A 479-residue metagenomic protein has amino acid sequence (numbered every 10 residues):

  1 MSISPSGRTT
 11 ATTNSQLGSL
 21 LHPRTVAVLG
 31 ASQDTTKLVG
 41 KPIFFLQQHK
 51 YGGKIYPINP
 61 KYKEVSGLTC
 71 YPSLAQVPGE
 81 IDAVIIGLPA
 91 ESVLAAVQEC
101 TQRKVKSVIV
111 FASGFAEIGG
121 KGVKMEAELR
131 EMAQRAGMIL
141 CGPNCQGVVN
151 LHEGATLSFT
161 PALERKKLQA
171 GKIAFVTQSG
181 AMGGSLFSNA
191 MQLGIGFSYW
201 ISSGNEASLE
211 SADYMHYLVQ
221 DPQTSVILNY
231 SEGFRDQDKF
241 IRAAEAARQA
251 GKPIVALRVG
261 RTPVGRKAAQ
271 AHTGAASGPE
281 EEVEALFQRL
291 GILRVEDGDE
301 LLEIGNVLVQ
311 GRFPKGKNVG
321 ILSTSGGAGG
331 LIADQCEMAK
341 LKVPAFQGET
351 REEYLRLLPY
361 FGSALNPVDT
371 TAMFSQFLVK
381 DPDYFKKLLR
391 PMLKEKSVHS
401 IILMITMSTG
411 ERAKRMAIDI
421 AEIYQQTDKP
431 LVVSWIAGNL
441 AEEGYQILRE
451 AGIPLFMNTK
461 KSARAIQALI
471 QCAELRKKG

Functional and structural regions predicted by a protein language model:
M1-G479: Catalytic-core regions of core metabolic enzymes, especially those transforming organic acids/acyl-group intermediates
